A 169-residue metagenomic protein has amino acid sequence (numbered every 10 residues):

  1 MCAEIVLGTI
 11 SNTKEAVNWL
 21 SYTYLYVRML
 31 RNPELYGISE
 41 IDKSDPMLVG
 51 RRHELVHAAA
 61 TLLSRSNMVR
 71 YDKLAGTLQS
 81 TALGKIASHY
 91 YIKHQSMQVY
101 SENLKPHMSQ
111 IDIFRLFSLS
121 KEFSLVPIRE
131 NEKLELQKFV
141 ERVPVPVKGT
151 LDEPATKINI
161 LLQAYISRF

Functional and structural regions predicted by a protein language model:
M1-R31: Core active-site phosphate/anionic-ligand binding loop and the adjoining beta-turn-alpha structural block in enzyme
E4-L7, T13, V17, K43-R52 (+1 more regions): C-terminal helical accessory/scaffold domains
W19-E54: Short helix-coil junctions and helix-kink-helix linkers
